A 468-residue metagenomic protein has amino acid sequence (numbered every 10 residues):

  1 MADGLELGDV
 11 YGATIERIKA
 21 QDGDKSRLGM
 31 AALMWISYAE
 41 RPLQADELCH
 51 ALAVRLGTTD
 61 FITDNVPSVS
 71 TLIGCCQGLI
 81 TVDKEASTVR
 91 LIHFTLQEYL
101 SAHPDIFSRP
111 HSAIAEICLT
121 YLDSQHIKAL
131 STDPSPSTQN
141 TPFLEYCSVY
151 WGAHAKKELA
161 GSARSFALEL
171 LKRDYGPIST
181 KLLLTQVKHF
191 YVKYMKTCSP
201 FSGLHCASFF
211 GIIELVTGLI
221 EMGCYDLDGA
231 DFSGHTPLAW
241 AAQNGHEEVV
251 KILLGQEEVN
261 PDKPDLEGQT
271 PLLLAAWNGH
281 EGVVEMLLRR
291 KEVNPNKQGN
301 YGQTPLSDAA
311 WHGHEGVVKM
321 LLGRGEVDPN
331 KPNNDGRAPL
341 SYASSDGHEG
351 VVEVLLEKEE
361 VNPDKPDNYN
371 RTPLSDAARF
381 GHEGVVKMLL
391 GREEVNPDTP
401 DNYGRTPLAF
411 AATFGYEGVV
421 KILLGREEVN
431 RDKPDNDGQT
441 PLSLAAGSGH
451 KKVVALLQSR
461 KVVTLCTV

Functional and structural regions predicted by a protein language model:
M1-T236, W240-H246, N278: Leucine/isoleucine-rich amphipathic helices and adjacent mixed helix/strand linkers that form non-membrane
L215, E248-V249, G282-V283, G316-V317 (+4 more regions): Conserved ankyrin/ankyrin-like repeat signature
G218-D226, K251-V259, M286-V293, M320-V327 (+4 more regions): Ankyrin repeat domain, specifically the short helix-to-loop turn at the C-terminus of the second helix of each repeat
